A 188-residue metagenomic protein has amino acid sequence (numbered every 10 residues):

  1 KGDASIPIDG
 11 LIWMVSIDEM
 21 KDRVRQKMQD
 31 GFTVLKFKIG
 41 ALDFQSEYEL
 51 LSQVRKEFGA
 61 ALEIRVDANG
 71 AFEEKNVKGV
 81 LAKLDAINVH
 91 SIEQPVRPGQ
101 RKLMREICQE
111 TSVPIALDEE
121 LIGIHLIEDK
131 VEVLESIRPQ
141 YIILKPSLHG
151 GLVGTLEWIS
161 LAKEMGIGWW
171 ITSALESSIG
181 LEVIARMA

Functional and structural regions predicted by a protein language model:
K1: Metal- or metallocofactor-binding catalytic centers and their adjacent structured scaffolds across diverse enzyme
A4-E19, I39, D67-E74, A116-D118: Active-site mouth loops of central-metabolism enzymes
A4-I6, T33, L62, Q140: Short amphipathic alpha-helical segments
D18-D22, E49-L50: Active-site glycine-rich loop that binds ribose-phosphate moieties when present
R23-K27, A185: Short, surface-exposed amphipathic charged segments that create phosphate/polyanion-binding patches used for binding
Q26-K38: Catalytic domains of carbohydrate-active enzymes, especially glycoside hydrolases
L42-E182, R186: Catalytic core of soluble alpha/beta enzymes
